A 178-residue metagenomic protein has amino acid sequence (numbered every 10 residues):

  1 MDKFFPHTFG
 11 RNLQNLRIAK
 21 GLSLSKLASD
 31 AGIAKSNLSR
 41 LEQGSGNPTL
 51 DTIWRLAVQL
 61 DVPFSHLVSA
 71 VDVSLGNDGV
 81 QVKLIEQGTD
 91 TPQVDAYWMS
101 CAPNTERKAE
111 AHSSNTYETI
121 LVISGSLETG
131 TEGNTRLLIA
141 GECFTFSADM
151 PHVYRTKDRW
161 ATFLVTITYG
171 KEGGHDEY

Functional and structural regions predicted by a protein language model:
R11-A28: Short basic helix-loop element that most often maps to the first helix and adjoining turn of HTH DNA-binding modules
G32-P48: Recognition helix of helix-turn-helix/homeodomain-like DNA-binding domains that insert into the DNA major groove
D51-H66: DNA major-groove recognition helix of helix-turn-helix/homeodomain DNA-binding modules
G76-A111, Y117, T166-T168: A short glycine-rich, His/Asp/Glu-containing loop-to-beta-strand
A109, T129-G130, R136, H152-D158: Short beta-strand His + acidic residue motifs that chelate non-heme Fe in jelly-roll/DSBH and cupin folds
S114-T129: Short, conserved beta-strand element in jelly-roll/cupin
E132-A148: Short acidic-glycine-tyrosine-enriched beta hairpin
A148-E177: Ligand-binding loop in jelly-roll beta-barrel domains
